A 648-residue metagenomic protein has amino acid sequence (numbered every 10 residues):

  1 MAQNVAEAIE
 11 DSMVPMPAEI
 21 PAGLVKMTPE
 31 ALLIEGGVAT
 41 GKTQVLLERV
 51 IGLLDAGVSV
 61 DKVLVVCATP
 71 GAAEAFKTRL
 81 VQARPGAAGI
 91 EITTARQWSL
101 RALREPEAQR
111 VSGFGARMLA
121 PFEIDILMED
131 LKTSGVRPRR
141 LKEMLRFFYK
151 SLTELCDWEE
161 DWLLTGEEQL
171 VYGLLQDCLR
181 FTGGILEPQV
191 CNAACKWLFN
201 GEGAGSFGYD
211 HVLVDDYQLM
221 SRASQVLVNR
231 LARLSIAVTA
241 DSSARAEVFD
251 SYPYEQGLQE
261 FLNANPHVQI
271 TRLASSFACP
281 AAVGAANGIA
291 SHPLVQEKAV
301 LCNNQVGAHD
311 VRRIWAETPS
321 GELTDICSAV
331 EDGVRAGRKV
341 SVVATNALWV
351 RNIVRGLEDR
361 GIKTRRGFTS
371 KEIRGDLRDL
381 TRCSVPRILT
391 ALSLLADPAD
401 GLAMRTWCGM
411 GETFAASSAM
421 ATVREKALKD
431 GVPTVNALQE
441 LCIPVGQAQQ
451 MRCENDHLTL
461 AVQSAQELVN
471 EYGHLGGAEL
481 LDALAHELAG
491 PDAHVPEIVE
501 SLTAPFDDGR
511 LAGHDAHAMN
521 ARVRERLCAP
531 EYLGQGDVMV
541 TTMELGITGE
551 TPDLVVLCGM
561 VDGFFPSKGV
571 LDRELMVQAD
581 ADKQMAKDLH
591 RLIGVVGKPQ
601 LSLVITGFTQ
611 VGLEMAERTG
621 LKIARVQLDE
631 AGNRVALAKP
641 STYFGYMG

Functional and structural regions predicted by a protein language model:
A2-T40, Q44-V45, K62, E123-D125 (+5 more regions): Accessory N-terminal region flanking or inserted into the helicase ATPase core in nucleic-acid motor proteins
L32-V38, V60-R146, Y172-G173, E260: Conserved P-loop NTPase-based nucleic-acid remodeling module centered on helicase motor cores
Q44-V58: Walker A/P-loop NTP-binding motif
L46, S59-A73, R272-S275, D310-L380 (+3 more regions): Conserved RecA-like ASCE P-loop NTPase motor core of nucleic-acid helicases/translocases
Q225-W315: Conserved RecA-like helicase ATPase core segment that couples NTP binding/hydrolysis to strand translocation
L234, A264-N265, G333-G473: ATPase/helicase motor core of nucleic-acid motors
I443-L554, D562-K568, L603-T606, A624 (+1 more regions): Accessory C-terminal helicase-associated subdomains
V561-G648: C-terminal accessory regions
